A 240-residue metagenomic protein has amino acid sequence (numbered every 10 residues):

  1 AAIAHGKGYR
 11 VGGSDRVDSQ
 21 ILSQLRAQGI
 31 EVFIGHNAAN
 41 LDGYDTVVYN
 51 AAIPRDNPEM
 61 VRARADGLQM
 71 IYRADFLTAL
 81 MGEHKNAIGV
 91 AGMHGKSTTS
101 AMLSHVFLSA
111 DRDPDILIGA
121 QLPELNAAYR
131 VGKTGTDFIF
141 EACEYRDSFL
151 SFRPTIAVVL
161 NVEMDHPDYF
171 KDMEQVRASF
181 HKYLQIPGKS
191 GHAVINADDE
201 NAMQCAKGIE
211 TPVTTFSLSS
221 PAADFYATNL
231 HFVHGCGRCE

Functional and structural regions predicted by a protein language model:
I3-G6, R26, N40, A51-A197 (+1 more regions): Phosphate-binding loop of NTP-binding sites
K7-Q24, P114: NAD(P)-binding Rossmann-fold cofactor-contacting core
S14-R16, F33-H36, I71-T78, L117-A120 (+1 more regions): Beta-strand->loop->alpha-helix junctions that form or flank phosphate-binding loops in nucleotide-handling enzymes
R26-D42: Glycine-rich, highly charged phosphate/nucleotide-binding loops
S151-F152, F232-G235: Short, flexible loop/turn motifs enriched in small residues
G237-E240: Short beta-strand motif preference
